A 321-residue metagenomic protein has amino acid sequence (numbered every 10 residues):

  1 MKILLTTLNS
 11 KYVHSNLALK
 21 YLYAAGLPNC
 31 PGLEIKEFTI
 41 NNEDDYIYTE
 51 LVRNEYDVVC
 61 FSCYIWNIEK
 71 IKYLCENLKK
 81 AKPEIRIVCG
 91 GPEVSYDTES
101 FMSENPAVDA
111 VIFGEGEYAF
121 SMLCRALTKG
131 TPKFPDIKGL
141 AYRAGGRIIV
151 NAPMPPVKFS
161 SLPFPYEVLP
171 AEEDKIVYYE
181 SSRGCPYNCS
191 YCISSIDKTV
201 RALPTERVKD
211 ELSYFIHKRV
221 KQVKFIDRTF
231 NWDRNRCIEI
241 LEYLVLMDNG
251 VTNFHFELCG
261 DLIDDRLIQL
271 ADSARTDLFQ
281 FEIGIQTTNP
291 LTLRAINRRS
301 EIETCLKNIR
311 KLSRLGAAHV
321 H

Functional and structural regions predicted by a protein language model:
M1, I137, A141-S181: N-terminal [4Fe-4S]-dependent radical SAM core
K2, A18, A25-A152: Glycine-rich beta-alpha loop elements in corrinoid/cobalamin-binding modules across cobalamin-dependent enzymes
K2-K11: Nucleotide-activated donor-dependent transferases that construct or modify glycoconjugates
L5, F61, C89, F113 (+3 more regions): Conserved beta-strand positions
S10-K11, Y64-I68, E93-S95, E117-A119 (+5 more regions): Short, solvent-exposed loop/turn segments at secondary-structure junctions
Y12-A18: Short N-terminal binding/cap micro-motifs at the start of the first secondary-structure element
S160-G316: Radical SAM [4Fe-4S] cluster-binding motif and immediate context
